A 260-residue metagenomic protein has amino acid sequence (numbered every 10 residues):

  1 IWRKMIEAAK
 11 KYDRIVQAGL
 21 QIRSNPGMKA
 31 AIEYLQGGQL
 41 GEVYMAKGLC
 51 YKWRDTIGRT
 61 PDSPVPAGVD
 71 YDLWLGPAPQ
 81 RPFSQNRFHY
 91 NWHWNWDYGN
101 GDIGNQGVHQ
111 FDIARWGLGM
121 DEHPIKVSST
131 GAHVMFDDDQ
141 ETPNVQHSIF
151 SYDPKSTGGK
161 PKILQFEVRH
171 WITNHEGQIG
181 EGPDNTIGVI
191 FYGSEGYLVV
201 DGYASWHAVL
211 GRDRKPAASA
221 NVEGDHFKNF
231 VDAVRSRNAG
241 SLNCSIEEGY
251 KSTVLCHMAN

Functional and structural regions predicted by a protein language model:
I1-S24, G38: Beta-strand-loop-alpha-helix segment that lines the small-molecule cofactor/substrate pocket of alpha/beta enzymes
A8, K29-Y34: Active-site Tyr-X1-5-Lys
V16-G19, L35, K47-G48, G58: Alpha/beta-hydrolase
K29-A30, E42, K47-N100, N105-A208 (+2 more regions): Contiguous beta-strand/loop segments that form the cofactor/metal-binding neighborhood of enzyme cores
